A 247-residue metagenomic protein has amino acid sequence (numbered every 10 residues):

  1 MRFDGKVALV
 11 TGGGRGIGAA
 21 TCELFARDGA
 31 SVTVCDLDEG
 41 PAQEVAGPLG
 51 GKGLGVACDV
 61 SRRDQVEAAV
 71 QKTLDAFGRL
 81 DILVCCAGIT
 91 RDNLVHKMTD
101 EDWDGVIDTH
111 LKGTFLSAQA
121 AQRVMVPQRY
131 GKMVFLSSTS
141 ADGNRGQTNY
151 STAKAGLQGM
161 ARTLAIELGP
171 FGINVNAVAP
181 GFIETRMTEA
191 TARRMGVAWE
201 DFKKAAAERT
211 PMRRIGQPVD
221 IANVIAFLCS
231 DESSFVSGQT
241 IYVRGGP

Functional and structural regions predicted by a protein language model:
R2, F115, Y130, R214-V243: C-terminal substrate-recognition "lid" of short-chain dehydrogenase/reductases
F3-S31, L164: Canonical Rossmann dinucleotide-binding motif of NAD(H)/NADP(H)-dependent dehydrogenases/reductases, specifically
V84, G169, N174, V236-G238: Short, small/polar-rich loop/turn modules that mediate ligand/substrate recognition or access, typified
L94-V95, D102-I107, F202, A206: Substrate-binding pocket helix/loop in short-chain dehydrogenase/reductase
M98, N144-T152, T163: Active-site loop-to-helix junction immediately N-terminal to the catalytic Tyr of the SDR YXXXK motif in Rossmann-fold
A118, A153, A161: Active-site helix of classical SDR
R123, I166-P170, S234: Alpha-helical segment proximal to the catalytic Tyr-Lys
